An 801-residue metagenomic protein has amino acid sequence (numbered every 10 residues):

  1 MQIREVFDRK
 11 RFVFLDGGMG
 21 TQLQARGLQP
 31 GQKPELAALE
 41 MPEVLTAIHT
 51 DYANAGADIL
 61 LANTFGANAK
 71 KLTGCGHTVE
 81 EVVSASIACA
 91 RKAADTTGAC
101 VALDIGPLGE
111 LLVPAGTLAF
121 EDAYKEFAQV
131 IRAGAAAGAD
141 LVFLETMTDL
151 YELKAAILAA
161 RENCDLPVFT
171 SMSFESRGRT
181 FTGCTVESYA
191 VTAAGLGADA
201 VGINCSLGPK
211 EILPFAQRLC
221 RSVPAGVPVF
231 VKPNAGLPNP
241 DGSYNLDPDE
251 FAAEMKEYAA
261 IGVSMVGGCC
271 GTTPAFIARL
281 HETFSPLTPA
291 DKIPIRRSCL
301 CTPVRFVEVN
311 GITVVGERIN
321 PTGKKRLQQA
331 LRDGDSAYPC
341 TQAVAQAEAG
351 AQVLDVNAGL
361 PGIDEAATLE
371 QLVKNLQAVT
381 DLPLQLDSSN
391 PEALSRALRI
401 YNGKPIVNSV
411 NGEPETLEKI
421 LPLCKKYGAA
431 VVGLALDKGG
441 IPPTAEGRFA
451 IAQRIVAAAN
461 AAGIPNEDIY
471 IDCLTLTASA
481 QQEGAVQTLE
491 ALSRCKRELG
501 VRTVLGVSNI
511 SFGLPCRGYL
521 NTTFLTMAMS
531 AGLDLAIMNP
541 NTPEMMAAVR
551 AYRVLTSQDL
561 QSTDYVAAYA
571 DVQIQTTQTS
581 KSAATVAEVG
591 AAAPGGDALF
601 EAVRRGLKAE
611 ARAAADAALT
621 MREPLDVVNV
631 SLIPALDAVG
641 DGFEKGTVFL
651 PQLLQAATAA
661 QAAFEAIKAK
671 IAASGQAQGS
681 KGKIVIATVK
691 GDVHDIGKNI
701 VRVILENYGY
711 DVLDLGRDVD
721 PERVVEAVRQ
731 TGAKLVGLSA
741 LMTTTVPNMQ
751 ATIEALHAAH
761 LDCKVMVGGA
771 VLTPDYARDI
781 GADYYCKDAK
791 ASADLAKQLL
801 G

Functional and structural regions predicted by a protein language model:
M1-G801: Domain-level signal for soluble alpha/beta catalytic cores
